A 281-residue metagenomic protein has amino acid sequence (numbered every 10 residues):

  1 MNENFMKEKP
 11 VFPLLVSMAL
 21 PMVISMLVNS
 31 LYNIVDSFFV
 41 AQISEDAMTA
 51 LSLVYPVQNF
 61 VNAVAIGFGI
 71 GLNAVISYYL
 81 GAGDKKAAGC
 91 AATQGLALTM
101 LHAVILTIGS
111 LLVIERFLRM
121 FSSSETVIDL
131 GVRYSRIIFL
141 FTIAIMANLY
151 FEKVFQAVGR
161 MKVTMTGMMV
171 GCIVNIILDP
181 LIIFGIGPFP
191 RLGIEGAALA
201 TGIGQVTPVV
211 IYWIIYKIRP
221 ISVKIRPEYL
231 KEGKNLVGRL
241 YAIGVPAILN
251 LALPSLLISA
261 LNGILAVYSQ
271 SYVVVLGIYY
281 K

Functional and structural regions predicted by a protein language model:
M1-A19, I76-I143, F189-V245: Short alpha-helical transmembrane segments in multi-pass integral membrane proteins
M18-V23, N59, T99, I138 (+7 more regions): Residue-level signature of transmembrane alpha-helical cores of multipass secondary-active transporters and flippases
M22, S30, P56-N59, Q94 (+6 more regions): Residue-level recognition of pore/gate-forming positions within transmembrane alpha-helices of multi-pass
L27, L31-T49, L118-E125, L181-L192 (+1 more regions): Helix-terminus/linker motif at the lipid-water interface of multi-pass membrane proteins
M48-I108, I145-T164, L257, N262 (+1 more regions): Small-residue-rich hydrophobic transmembrane alpha-helices
F60-A63, N175-P180, V209-W213: Hydrophobic transmembrane alpha-helices of multi-pass small-molecule transporters
T99, V154-L181, A198-G202: Alpha-helical transmembrane segments of multi-pass membrane transporters/permeases
S110, K153, D179, I183 (+2 more regions): Structural signal for membrane-spanning alpha-helices in multi-pass inner-membrane proteins, emphasizing helix cores
